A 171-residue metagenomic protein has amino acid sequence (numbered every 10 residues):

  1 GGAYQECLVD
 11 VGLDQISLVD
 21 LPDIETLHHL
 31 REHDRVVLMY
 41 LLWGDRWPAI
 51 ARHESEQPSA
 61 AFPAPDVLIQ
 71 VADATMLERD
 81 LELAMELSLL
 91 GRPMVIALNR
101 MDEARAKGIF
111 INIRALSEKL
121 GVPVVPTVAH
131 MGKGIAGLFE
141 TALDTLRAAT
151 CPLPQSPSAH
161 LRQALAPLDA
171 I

Functional and structural regions predicted by a protein language model:
G1-Q5: Short beta-strand-centered segment that lines the nucleotide-binding/catalytic pocket of NTP-utilizing
C7-L13, R35-V125: Conserved C-terminal guanine-recognition region of P-loop GTPase G domains, centered on the G4
Q15-V19: N-terminal signal-anchor module of multipass membrane proteins
L21-P22, A72: Fold-independent oxyanion-binding glycine-rich loops and adjacent beta-strand/coil segments at enzyme active sites
P22-R31, M101: Flexible beta-alpha connector loops of hexameric P-loop NTPases
L27, D73, V128, S158-L161: Hydrophobic alpha-helical scaffolding
D102-S156: Canonical P-loop GTPase G-domain recognition
P154-I171: Long, well-ordered amphipathic alpha-helical subdomains in the mid-to-C-terminal portions of large enzyme subunits
